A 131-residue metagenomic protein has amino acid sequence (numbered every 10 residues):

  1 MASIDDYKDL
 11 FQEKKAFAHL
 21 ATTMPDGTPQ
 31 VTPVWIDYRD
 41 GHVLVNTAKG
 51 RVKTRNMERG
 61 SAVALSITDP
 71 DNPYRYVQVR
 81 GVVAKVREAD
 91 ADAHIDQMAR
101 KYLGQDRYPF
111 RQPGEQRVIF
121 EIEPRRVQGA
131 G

Functional and structural regions predicted by a protein language model:
M1-F17: Extreme N-terminal tail/first-helix region
A2, R75-G131: Charged, gly/pro-rich active-site loop segments
S3-Y7, K53, H94: Hydrophobic alpha-helical segments typical of transmembrane helices and their membrane-interface/capping positions
L10-K14, P73, Q116: A short, polar/charged loop/turn motif at coil->beta-strand junctions and beta-hairpin connectors
A16-K49, V63-I67, Q78: Short beta-strand segments
D26-T28, D69-P73, Q112-G114: A short beta-turn/loop motif at secondary-structure boundaries
R51-K53, N72: Short, surface-exposed beta-strand-loop junctions and turns on beta-sheet-rich folds
